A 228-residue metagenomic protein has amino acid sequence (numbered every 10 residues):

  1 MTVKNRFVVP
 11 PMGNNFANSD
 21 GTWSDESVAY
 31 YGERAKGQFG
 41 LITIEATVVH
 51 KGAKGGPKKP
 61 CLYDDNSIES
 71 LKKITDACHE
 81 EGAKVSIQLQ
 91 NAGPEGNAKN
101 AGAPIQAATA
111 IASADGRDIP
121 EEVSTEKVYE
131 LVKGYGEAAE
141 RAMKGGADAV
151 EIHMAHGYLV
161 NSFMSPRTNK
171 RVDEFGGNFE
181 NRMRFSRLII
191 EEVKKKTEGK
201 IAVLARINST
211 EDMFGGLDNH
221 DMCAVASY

Functional and structural regions predicted by a protein language model:
M1-Q90, L131, A139: N-terminal capping/small domains of soluble enzymes
G13, V48, N91-G93, M154-H156 (+1 more regions): Active-site-proximal loop/turn and secondary-structure-junction residues that shape catalytic pockets, frequently
G21, V132-G136, R141-M143, E174-L188 (+1 more regions): Active-site glycine- and acidic-residue-rich loops that bind and position anionic ligands or nucleotide-like cofactors
I42-E45, K84-L89, G145-L159, K200-I207: Short beta-strand segments at enzyme active-site cores
H50, L62, A98-V123, S162-E180: Aromatic- and acidic-residue-enriched carbohydrate-binding clefts of CAZyme catalytic domains
K59-S86, M164-L204: Alpha-helix-loop-beta-strand connector modules within alpha/beta enzyme cores
C61-K72, N97-I111, L204-Y228: Short, electropositive alpha-helical surface patch
K84, Q90-A147: Non-globular sequence segments
